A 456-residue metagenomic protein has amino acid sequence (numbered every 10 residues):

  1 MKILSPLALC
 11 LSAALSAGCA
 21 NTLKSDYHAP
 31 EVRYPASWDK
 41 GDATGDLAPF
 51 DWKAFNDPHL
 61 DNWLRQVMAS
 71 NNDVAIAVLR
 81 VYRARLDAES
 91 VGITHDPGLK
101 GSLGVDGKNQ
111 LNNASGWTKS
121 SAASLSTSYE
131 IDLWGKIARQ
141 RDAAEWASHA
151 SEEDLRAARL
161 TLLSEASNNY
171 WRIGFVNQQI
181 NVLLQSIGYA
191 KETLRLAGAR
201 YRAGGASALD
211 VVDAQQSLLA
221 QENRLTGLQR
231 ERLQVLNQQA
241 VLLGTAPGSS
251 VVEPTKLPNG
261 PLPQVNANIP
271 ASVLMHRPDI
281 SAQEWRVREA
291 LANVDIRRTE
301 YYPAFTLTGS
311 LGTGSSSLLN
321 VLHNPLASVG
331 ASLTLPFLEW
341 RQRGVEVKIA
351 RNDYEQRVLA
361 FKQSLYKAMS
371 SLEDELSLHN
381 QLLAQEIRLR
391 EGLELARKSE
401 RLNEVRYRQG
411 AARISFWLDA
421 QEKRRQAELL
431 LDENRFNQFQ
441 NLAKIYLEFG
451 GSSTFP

Functional and structural regions predicted by a protein language model:
K2-C19: Gram-negative bacterial Sec-dependent N-terminal signal peptides
A20-E89, P258-V287, P336-F337, L365 (+1 more regions): Bacterial Sec-pathway N-terminal export signals of envelope proteins
L60-N62, S120-A122, N168, D213 (+1 more regions): Transmembrane beta-barrel architecture of outer-membrane proteins
L64, A122-S126, Y170, P270 (+3 more regions): Membrane-embedded beta-strand positions in outer-membrane beta-barrel channels/transporters
I76-V91, A158, L162-Q185, Y189-A199 (+7 more regions): Amphipathic alpha-helical coiled-coil segments
H95-T118, S128-A157, Q179, S281 (+3 more regions): Small/polar (Gly/Ser/Thr/Ala-rich) solvent-exposed segments that form structured loops/beta-strands/short helices used
S207, T226-L274, R413, Q440-P456: Short, solvent-exposed, mixed-charge loop/turn linkers that connect secondary-structure elements
L228, P278-D279, R357, N434: Metallo-beta-lactamase
